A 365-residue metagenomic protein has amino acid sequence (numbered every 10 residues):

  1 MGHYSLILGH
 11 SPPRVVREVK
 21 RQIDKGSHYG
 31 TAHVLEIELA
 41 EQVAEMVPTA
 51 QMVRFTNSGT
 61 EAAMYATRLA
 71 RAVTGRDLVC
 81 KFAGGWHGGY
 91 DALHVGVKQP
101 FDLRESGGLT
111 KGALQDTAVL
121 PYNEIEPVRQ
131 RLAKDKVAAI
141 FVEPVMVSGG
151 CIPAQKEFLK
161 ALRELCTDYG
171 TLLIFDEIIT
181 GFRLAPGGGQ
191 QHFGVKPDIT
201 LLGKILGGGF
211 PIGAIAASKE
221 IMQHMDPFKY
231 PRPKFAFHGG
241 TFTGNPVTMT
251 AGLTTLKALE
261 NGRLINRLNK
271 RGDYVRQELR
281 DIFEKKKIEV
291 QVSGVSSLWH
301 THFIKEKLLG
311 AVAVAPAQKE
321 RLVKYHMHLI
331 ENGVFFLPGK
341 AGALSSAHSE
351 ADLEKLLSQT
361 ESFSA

Functional and structural regions predicted by a protein language model:
M1-A365: Conserved N-terminal phosphate-binding loop of PLP-dependent enzymes in the Aspartate aminotransferase
